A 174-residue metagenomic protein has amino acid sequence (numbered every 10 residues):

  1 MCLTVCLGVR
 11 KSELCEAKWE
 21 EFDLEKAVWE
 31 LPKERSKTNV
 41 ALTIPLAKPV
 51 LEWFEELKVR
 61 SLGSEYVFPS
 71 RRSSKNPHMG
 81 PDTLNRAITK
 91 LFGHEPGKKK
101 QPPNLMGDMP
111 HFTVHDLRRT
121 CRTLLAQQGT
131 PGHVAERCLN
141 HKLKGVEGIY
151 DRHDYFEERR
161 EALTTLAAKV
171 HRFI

Functional and structural regions predicted by a protein language model:
M1: Short helix- or helix-capping micro-motifs that position conserved polar/aromatic residues at function-defining sites
T4, C15, E136: The alpha-helix within a helix-turn-helix
L7, I44, V59-V67, K75-N76 (+2 more regions): Short, basic (Lys/Arg/His-rich) helix/loop patches that form interaction surfaces in the mid-to-C-terminal regions
L7, S12-V59, G145-G148: Conserved tyrosine-mediated DNA breakage-rejoining catalytic core shared by Y-recombinases
A17, A87, C138, I149: Residues in the recognition helix of alpha-helical DNA-binding motifs
E30-N39, S73-S74, Q128, L139-R172: Catalytic-site neighborhood detector that most strongly recognizes the C-terminal catalytic loop/helix of tyrosine
